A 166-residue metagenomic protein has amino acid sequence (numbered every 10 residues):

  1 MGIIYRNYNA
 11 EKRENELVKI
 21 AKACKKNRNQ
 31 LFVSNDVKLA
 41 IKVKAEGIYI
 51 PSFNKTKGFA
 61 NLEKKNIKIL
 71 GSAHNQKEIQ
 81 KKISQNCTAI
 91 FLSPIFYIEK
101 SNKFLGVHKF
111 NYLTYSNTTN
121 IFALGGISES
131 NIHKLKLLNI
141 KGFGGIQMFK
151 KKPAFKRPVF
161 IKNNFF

Functional and structural regions predicted by a protein language model:
M1-I4, R28-F32, E46-Y49, N66-L70 (+3 more regions): Structural preference for beta-strand elements that scaffold enzyme active sites
G2-K64: N-terminal active-site wall of soluble small-molecule enzyme domains
I3, A40, K82, I90 (+2 more regions): Conserved, mostly hydrophobic/aromatic
L17-V18, K103-Y112: Charged helix-capping and loop-helix junction motifs
Q30-V37, P51-F53, L70-Q80, T119-S130: Glycine-rich beta-to-alpha transition loops that act as phosphate-gripper elements at the mouths of alpha/beta enzyme
V43, Q85, S116, L138-N139: Structural motif
I48-A60, A89-L105, I127-F166: Glycine-rich phosphate-binding active-site loops on the catalytic face of alpha/beta enzymes
K64, K68-E99: Internal catalytic-core helix/loop-beta-alpha segment that presents or stabilizes conserved functional determinants
